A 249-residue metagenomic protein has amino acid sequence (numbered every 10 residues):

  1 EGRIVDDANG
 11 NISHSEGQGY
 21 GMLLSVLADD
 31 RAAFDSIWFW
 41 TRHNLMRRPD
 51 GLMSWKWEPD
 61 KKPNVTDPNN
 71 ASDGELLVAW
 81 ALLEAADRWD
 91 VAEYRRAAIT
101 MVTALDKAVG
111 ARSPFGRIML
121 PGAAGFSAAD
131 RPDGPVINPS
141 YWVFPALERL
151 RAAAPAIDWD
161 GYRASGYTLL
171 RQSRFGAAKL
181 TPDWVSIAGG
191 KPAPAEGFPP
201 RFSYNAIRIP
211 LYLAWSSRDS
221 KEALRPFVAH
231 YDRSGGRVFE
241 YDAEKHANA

Functional and structural regions predicted by a protein language model:
E1-E75, A81, R88: N-terminal carbohydrate-binding/catalytic regions of secreted carbohydrate-active enzymes
N11-S15, S72-D73, R95-A249: Extended ligand-binding clefts on enzyme/binding-domain cores
L24-S25, L82, L147, L213: Residue at a conserved register position within TPR or TPR-like alpha-solenoid repeats
A28-D29, A86-D90, R151, P155 (+1 more regions): Short coil/turn linking the two alpha-helices of tandem helical-hairpin repeats
D30-R31, V91, K245-N248: Intrinsic-disorder/low-complexity, polar/charged segments
K56-E58, D90, D160, V185: Short linear interaction motif-like sites in intrinsically disordered regions of transcription factors
L76, L82-T100: Internal, well-ordered domain-core segments that constitute the primary functional module of diverse proteins
